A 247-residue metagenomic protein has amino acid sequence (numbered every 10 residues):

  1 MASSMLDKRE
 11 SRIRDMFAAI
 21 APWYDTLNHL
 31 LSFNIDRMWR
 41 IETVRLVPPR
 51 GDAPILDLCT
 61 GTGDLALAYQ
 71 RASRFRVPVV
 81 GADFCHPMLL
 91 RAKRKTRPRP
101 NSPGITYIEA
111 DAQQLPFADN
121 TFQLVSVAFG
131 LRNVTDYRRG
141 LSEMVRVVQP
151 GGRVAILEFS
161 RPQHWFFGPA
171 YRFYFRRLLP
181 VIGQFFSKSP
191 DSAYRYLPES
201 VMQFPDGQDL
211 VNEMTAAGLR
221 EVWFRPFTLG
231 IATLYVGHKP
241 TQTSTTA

Functional and structural regions predicted by a protein language model:
M1-W23, F175, F186: N-terminal, positively charged/glycine-rich alpha-helical extensions of SAM-dependent methyltransferases
S11, R161-A217, W223: C-terminal alpha-helical "lid/dimerization" subdomain adjacent to the S-adenosyl-L-methionine
Y24, V125-S126: Hydrophobic beta-strand segment of the Class I
F33-A53, A68: Conserved alpha-helix/loop element of class I SAM-dependent methyltransferases that forms part of the SAM/SAH-binding
P54-Q114: Class I SAM-dependent methyltransferase SAM/SAH-binding core
Q113-V125: A short acidic, Gly/Pro-enriched loop at the edge of an enzyme's catalytic core that lines a small-molecule cofactor
R138-R153: A short glycine-rich, Lys/Arg-flanked "PGG" loop and its adjoining helix->strand segment in the class I
E213-A247: C-terminal lobe and adjacent flexible extensions of AdoMet/dcAdoMet transferase-like proteins
